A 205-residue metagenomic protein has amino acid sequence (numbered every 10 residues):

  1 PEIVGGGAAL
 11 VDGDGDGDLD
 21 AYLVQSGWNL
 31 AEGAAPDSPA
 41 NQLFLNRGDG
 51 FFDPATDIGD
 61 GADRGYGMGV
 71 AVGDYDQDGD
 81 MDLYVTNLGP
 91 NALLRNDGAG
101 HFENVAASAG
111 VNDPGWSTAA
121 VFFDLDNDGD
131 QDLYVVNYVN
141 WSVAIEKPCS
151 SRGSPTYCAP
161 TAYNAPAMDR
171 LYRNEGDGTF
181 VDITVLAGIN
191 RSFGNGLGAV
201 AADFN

Functional and structural regions predicted by a protein language model:
P1-N205: Beta-propeller-forming repeat regions
